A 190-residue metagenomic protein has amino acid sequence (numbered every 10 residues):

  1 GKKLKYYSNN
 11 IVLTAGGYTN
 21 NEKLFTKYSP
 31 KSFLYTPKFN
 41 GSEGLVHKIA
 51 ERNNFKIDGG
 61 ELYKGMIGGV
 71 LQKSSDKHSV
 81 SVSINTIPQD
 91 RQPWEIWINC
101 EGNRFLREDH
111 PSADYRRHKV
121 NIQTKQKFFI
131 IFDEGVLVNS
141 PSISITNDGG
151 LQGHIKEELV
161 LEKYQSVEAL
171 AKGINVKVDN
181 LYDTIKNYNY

Functional and structural regions predicted by a protein language model:
G1, E43, R107-E108: Short, charged, low-hydrophobicity "junction" segments
K2-K5, R104: Short, mixed charged/polar active-site loops that provide acid/base catalysis or chelate metal/phosphate cofactors
K5-K73: Glycine-rich loop(s) and the adjacent beta-strand/alpha-helix scaffold that form part
N21, F25-T26, D133, K177-V178: Short, structured coil/loop segments at alpha-helix boundaries
F25-T26, H110-P111, D183: Composition- and surface-driven signal marking solvent-exposed, interaction-prone regions in large proteins
H47-I49, N53-V176: An anion/pyrophosphate-binding glycine-rich loop and adjacent beta-alpha core in soluble alpha-beta enzymes
K172-Y190: C-terminal catalytic domains of large/alpha subunits in multi-subunit enzymes
